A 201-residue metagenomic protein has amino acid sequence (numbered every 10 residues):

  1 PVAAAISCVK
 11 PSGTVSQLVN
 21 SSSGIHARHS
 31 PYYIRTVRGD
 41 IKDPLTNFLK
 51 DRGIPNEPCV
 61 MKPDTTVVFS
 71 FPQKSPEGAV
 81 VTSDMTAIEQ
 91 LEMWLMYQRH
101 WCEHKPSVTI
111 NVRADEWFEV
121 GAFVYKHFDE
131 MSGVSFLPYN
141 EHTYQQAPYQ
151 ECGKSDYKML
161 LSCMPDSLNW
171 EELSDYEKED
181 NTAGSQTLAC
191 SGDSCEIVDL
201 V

Functional and structural regions predicted by a protein language model:
P1-K10: Internal maturation/activation junctions in enzymes
P11, V19-Q186: Catalytic alpha/beta core of large soluble enzyme barrels
N181-V201: Short acidic, low-complexity intrinsically disordered linear motifs used for protein-protein interactions
